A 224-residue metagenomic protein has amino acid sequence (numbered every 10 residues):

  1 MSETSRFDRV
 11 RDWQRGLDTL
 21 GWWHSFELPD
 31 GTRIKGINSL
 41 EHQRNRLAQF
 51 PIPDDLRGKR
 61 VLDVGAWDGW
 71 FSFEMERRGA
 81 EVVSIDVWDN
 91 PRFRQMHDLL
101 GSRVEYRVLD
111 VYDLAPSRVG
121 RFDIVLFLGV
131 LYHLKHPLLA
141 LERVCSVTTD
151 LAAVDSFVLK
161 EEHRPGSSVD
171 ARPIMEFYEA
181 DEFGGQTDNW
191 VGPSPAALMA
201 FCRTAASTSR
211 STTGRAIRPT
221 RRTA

Functional and structural regions predicted by a protein language model:
M1-G31: N-terminal, positively charged/glycine-rich alpha-helical extensions of SAM-dependent methyltransferases
G36-R57: Conserved alpha-helix/loop element of class I SAM-dependent methyltransferases that forms part of the SAM/SAH-binding
K59-W67: Conserved class I S-adenosyl-L-methionine
W70-D113: Class I SAM-dependent methyltransferase SAM/SAH-binding core
V111-P116, F122, L126-F127, K135-A224: S-adenosyl-L-methionine-dependent methyltransferase catalytic module, highlighting the catalytic core
L131: Conserved SAM-binding site of S-adenosyl-L-methionine-dependent methyltransferases, i.e., the hydrophobic residues
